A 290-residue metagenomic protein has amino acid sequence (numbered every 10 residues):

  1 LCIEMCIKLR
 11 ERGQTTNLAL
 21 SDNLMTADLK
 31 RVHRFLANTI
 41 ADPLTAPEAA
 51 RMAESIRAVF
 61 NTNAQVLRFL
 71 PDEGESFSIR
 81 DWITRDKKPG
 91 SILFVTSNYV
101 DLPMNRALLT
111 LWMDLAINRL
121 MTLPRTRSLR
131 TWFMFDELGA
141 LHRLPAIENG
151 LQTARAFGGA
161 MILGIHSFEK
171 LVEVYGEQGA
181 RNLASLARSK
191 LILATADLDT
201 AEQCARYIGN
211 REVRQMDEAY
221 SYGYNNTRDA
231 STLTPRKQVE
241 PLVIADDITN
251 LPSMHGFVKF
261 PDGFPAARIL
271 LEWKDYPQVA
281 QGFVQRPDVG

Functional and structural regions predicted by a protein language model:
L1-G159, Y175, D246-L270, K274-G290: P-loop NTPase motor domains
N149-Q152, L171-G290: P-loop NTPase motor core of the ASCE superfamily
A160-I165: Structural recognition of the conserved hydrophobic beta-strand(s) that form the central parallel beta-sheet of P-loop
H166-K170: Conserved H-loop
